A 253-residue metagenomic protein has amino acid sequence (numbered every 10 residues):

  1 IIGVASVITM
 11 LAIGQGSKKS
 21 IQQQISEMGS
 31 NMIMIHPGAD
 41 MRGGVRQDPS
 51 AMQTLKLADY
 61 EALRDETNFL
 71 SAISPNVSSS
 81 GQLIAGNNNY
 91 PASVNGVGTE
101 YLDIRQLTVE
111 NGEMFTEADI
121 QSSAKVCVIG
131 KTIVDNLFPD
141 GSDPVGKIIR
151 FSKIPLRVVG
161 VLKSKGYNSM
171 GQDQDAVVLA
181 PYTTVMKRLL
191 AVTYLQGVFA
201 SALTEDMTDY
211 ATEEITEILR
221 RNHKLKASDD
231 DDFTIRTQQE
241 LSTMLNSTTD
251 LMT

Functional and structural regions predicted by a protein language model:
I1-A5, P144, D250-T253: Internal alpha-helical transmembrane segments of multipass membrane proteins, especially hydrophobic lipid-embedded
I1-K19: Short, strongly hydrophobic transmembrane alpha-helices
Q15-S93, V97-D103, D135-N136, M186-K187 (+1 more regions): Hydrophobic, regular-secondary-structure patches
M34, S71-S74, G160, F199 (+1 more regions): Residues embedded in well-ordered beta-strands within globular domains across many folds
D40-S50, R220-D232, R236: Short, flexible, glycine-rich and Lys/Arg-enriched loop motifs at helix boundaries that contact anionic partners
Q82, G146-R150, T234: Residue-level detector of beta-strand face positions
N95, T99-F115, D119, A124-S228: Mid-to-C-terminal secondary-structure elements that act as membrane-proximal/extracytoplasmic interface segments
I215, K226-T253: Peri-transmembrane interface segments
